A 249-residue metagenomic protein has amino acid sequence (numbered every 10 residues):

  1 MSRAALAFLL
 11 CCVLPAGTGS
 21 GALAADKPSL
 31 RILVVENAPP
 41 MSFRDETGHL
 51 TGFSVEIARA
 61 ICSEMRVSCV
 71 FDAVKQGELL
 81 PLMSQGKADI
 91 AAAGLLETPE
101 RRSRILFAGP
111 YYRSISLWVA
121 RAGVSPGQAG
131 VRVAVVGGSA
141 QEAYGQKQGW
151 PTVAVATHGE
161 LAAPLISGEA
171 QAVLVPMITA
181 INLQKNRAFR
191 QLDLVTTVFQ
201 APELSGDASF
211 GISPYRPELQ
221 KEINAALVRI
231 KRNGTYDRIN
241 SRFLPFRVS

Functional and structural regions predicted by a protein language model:
A5-G17: Bacterial N-terminal signal peptides
K27-F53: Short glycine-rich His-centered loop
V35-N37, Y112-L117, K185-V228, L244-S249: Periplasmic-binding protein-like
A38, V55, V70-P81, G138 (+1 more regions): Short helix-initiation/N-cap motifs at beta->coil->alpha
G52-M65, G123-R132, V136-Q141, S205-R247: Extended ligand-binding regions for polar small-molecule ligands
R59, S63, S68-A129, D193-E203: Acidic, polar ligand-binding/catalytic clefts
S68, Y144-E160, Q191-L194, A225-S249: Ligand-binding clefts/hinges and TM-proximal coupling segments of bilobed small-molecule sensing domains
L117-R190, V195, F199-Q200, R216: Pocket-lining segment of extracytoplasmic ligand-binding domains
